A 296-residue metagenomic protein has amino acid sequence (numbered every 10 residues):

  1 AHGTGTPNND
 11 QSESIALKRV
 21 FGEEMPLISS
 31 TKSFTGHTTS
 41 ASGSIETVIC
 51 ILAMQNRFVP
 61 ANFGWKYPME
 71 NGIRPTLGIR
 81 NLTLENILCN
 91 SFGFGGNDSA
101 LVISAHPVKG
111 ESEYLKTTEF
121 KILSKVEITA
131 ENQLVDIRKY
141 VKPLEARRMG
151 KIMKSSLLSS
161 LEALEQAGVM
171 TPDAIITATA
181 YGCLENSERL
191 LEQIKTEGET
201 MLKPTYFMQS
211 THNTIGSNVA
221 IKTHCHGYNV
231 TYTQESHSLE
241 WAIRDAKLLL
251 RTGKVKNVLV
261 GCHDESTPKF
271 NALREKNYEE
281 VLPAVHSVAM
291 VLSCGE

Functional and structural regions predicted by a protein language model:
A1-T233, E240, L248-V255, G261-E296: Conserved "HGTGT" condensation-loop signature of ketosynthase/thiolase-family condensing enzymes that catalyze
I243: Short-chain dehydrogenase/reductase
